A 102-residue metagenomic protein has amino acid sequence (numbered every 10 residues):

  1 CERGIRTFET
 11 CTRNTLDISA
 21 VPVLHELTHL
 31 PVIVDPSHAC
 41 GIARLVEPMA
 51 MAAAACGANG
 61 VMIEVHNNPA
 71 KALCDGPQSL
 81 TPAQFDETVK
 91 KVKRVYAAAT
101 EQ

Functional and structural regions predicted by a protein language model:
C1-V65: Catalytic alpha/beta core domains of metabolic enzymes, predominantly
P22, E101-Q102: Conserved, charge-rich beta-strand/loop surface module that forms ligand/interface-binding patches within domains
N68-E101: C-terminal helical cap(s) of enzyme catalytic domains, especially alpha/beta-barrels
